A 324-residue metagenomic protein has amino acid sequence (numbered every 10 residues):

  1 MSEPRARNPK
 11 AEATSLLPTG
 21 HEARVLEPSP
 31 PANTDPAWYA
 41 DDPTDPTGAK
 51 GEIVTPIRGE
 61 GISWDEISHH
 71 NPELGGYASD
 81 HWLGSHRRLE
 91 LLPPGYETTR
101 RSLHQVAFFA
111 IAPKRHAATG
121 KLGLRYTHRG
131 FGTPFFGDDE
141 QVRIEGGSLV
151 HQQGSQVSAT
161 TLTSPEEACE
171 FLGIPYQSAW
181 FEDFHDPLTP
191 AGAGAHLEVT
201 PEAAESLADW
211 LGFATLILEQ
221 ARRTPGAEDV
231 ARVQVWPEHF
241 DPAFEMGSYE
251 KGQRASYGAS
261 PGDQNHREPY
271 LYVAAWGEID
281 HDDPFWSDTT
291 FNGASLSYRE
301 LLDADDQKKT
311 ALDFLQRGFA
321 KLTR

Functional and structural regions predicted by a protein language model:
S2, H128, Q156, H281: A domain-level signal for the structural core that forms small-molecule/cofactor-binding pockets and catalytic centers
P4-N8, E12, L17-H21, T323: Charged, alpha-helix-forming regions
S15-G146: N-terminal ordered "arm"
L83-R87, G147-S148, E182-E202, E238 (+2 more regions): Glycine-rich, often proline-containing surface loops adjacent to acidic residues and nearby aromatics that form
T119-G146, D229-G277: Amphipathic, interaction-prone secondary-structure segments
E140-L188: Hydrophobic, ordered structural segments
A168-V233: Surface-exposed beta-loop interaction hotspot
D280-R324: Long, compositionally biased interface segments
